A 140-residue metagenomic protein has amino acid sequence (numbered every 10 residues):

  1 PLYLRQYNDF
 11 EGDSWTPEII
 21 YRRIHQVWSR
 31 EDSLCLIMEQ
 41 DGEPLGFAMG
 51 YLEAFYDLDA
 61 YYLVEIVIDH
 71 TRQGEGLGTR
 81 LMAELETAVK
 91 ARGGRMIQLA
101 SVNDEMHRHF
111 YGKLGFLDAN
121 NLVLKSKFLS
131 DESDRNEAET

Functional and structural regions predicted by a protein language model:
P1-F10, S133-T140: A short, well-structured alpha-helix characteristic of acyl/acetyltransferase catalytic modules
Y3-I24: Conserved GNAT-fold acetyl-CoA-binding loop/helix
H25-I37: A short helix-loop-beta-strand connector motif used in the catalytic cores of GNAT acetyltransferases and, in some
C35-I37, E43-L52, Y62, V67: Conserved beta-strand in the GNAT
E53-L63, Q73, N120-N121: A conserved beta-turn-beta hairpin within the catalytic core of GNAT-like acetyltransferases that forms part
L63, I97-S101: Conserved hydrophobic beta-strand within the GNAT/NAT acetyltransferase core sheet that lines the active-site cleft
I68, G74-T87, G112-K113: Conserved acetyl-CoA-binding loop-helix of GNAT-fold acetyltransferases
T79, A91, R95, N103-N121 (+1 more regions): Conserved active-site alpha-helix within GNAT-family acetyltransferase domains
